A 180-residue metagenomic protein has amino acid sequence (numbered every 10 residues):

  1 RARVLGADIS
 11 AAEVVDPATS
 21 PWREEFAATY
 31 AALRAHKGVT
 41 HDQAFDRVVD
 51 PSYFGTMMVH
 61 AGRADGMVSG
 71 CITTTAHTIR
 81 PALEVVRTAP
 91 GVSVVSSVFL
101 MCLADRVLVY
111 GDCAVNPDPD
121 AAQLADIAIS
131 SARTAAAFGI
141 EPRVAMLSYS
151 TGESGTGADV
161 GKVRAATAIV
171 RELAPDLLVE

Functional and structural regions predicted by a protein language model:
R1-E180: Anion-binding alpha/beta catalytic cores of soluble intermediary-metabolism enzymes, centered on
